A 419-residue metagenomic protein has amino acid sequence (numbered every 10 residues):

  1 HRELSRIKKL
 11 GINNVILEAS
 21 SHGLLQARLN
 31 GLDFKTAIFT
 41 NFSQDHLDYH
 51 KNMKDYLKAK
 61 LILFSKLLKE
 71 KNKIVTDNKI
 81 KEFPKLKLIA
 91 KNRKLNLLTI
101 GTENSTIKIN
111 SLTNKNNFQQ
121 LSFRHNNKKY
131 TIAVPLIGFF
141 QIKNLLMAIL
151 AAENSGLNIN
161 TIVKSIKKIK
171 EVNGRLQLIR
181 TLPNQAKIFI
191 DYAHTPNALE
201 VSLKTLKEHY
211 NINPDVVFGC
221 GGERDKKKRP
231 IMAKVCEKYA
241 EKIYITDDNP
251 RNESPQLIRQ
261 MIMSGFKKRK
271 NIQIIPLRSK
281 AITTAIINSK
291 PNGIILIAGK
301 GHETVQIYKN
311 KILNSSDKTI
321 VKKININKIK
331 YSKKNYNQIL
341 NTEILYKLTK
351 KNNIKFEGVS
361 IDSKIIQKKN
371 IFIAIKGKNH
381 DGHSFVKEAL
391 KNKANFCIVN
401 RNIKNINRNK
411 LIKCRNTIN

Functional and structural regions predicted by a protein language model:
H1-L4: P-loop NTPase switch/communication element
K8-A19, L25-L29, F34-I188, M263-Q273 (+3 more regions): Acidic, Mg2+-coordinating active-site environments of NTP-dependent enzymes
H22-G23, E303: Active-site beta-alpha loop architecture of Rossmann-like, nucleotide-cofactor-dependent enzymes
L95-N96, M147-N160, K164-F356, I361-F396 (+2 more regions): ATP-dependent carboxylate-amine ligase
